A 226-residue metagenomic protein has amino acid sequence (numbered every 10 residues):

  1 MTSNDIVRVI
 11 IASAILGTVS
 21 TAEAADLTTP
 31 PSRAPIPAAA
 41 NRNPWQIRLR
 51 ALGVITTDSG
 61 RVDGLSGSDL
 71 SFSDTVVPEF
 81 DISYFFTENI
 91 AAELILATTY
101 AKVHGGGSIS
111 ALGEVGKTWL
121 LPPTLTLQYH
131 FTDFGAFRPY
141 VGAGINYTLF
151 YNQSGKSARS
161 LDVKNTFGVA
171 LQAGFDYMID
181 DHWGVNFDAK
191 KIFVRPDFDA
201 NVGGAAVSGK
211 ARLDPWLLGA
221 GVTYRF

Functional and structural regions predicted by a protein language model:
M1-I10: Bacterial N-terminal signal peptides that target proteins for export
E23-D81, G219, T223-R225: Short glycine/proline- and aromatic-enriched beta-strand/turn motifs that initiate or cap beta-hairpins
P44, T75-V77, L120-T124, T166-A170 (+1 more regions): Transmembrane beta-barrel architecture of outer-membrane proteins
Q46, A91, A136-R138, M178 (+1 more regions): Membrane-spanning beta-strand positions in outer-membrane beta-barrel proteins
A51-G53, D81-G155, P215-F226: Gram-negative (and chloroplast) outer-membrane scaffold detector with strong preference for beta-barrel transmembrane
S59-S66, H104-A111, Y151-R159, D197-A205: Outer-membrane beta-barrel translocator domains and adjoining extracellular loop/strand segments of Gram-negative
S68-D74, L112-W119, R159-F167, V207-D214: Replace "Gram-negative outer membrane beta-barrel proteins" with "bacterial and organellar outer membrane beta-barrel
A101-G105, D180-F226: Predominantly the C-terminal beta-signal and adjacent terminal strand-loop region of outer-membrane beta-barrel
